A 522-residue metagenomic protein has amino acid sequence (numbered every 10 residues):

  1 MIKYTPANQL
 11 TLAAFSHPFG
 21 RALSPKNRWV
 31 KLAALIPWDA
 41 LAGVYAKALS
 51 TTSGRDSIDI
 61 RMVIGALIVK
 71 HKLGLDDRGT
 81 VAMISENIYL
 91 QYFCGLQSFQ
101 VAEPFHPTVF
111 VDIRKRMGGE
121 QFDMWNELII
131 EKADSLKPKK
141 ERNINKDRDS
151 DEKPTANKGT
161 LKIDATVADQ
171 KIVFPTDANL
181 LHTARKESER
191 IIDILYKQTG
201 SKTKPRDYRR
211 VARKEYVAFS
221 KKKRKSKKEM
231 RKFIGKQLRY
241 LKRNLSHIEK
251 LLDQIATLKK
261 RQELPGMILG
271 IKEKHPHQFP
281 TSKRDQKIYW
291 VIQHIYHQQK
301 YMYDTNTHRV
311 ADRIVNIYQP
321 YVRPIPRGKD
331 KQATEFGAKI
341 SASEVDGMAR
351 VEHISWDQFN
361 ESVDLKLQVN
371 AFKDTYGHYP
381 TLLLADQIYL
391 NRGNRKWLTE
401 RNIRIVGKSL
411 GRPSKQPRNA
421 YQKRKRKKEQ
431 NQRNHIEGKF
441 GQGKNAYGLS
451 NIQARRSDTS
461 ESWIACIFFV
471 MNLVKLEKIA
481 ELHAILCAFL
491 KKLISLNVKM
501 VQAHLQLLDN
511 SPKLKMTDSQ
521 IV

Functional and structural regions predicted by a protein language model:
M1-I36, E481-V522: Charged, often Cys/His-bearing segments associated with DNA-binding zinc-finger transcription factors
L23-I68, K72: Basic, short loop/linker segments at the boundary and entry of helix-turn-helix/winged-helix-like folds
N27, I64-A66, T80-I84, H106-F110 (+9 more regions): Short, conserved catalytic/metal-binding motifs centered on acidic residues
P37, G54-R61, K72, A102-F105 (+8 more regions): Secondary-structure capping and boundary motifs in well-ordered enzyme cores
S53-I58, I88, L384-R392, G411-R412: Acidic, metal-coordinating catalytic cores used for nucleic-acid/nucleotide bond scission and strand-transfer chemistry
Q97-Q319: Active-site- or DNA-interface-adjacent structural scaffold in DNA-acting proteins
Y321, K329-T375: Electropositive, glycine- and tryptophan-enriched low-complexity nucleic-acid-binding patches
Q387-S457: Helix-centered, glycine/charged polyanion-binding patches within enzymatic domains that contact phosphate-containing
